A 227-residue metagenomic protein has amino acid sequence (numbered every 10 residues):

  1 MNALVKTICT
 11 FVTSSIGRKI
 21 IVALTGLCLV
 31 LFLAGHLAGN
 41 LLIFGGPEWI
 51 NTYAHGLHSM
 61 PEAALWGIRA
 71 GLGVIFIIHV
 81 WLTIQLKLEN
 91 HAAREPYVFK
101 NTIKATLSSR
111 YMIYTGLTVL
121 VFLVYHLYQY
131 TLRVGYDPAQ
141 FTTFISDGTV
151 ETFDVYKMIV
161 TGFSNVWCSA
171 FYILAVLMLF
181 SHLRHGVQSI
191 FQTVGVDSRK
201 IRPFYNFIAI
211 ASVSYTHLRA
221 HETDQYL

Functional and structural regions predicted by a protein language model:
L4-R18, Y97-T102: Cytosolic juxtamembrane amphipathic/interface segments immediately preceding and feeding into a transmembrane helix
T13-L29, S108-L120, N206-V213: Alpha-helical transmembrane segments and their helix-start/interface "positive-inside/aromatic belt" motifs in integral
G46-P61: Perimembrane loop-to-helix junctions flanking transmembrane segments
A64-G73, F153-M178: Hydrophobic alpha-helical transmembrane segments
I84-S109, L183-I210: Cytoplasmic juxtamembrane regions at transmembrane-helix boundaries
Y114-I145: Transmembrane alpha-helix/helix-exit interface in multi-pass inner-membrane proteins
R133-F163: Membrane-interface interhelical connector segments
T216-T223: Conserved small/polar residues in nucleotide/adenosyl-binding loops
